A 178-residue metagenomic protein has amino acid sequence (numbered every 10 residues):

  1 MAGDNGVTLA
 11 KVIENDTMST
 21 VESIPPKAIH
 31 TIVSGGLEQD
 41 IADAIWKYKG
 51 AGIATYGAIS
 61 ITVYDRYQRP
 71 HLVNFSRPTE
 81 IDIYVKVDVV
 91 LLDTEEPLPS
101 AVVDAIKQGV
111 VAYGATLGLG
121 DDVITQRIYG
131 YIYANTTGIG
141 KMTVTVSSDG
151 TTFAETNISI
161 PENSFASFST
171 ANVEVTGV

Functional and structural regions predicted by a protein language model:
M1-A2, I45, I128, I132-Y133: Hydrophobic C-terminal alpha-helix "anchor/cap" residues
A2-D121, G177-V178: Carbohydrate-recognition loop of C-type lectin domains
L98-V178: An aromatic-glycine-centered, glycine-rich loop/turn in mixed alpha/beta architecture
